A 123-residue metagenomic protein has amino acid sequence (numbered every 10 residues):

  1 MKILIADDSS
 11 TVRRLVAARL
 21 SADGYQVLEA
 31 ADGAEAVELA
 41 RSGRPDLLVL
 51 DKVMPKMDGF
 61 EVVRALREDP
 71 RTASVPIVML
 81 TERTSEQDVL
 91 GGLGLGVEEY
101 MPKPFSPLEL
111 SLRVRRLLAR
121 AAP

Functional and structural regions predicted by a protein language model:
R14-A22: Charged docking surfaces used in two-component/phosphorelay signaling
G24-A31, L39: Short hydrophobic/Thr-rich beta-strand motif most characteristic of the beta2 strand and flanking loop of CheY-like
G43-V49: Active-site beta3 strand of CheY-like receiver
M54: Receiver (REC) domain active-site loop signature in two-component systems and cognate sites in sensor histidine kinases
F105-R115: C-terminal output helix
